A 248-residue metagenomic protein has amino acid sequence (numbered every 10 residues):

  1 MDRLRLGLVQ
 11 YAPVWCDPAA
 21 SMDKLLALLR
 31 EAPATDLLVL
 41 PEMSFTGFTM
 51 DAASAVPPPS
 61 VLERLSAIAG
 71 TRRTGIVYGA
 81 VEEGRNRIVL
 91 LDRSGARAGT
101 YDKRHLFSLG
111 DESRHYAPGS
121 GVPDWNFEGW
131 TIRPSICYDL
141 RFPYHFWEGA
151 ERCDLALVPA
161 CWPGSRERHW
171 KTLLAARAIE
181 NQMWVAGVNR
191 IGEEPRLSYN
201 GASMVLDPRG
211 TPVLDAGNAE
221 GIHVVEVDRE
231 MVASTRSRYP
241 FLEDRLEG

Functional and structural regions predicted by a protein language model:
R3, D92-R93, D207-P208: Short, acidic, Ser/Thr-enriched surface-loop or helix-capping motifs
R3-P13, V39, T100-D102, T131-D139 (+1 more regions): Active-site-proximal beta-strand elements of phosphoester/diester hydrolases
G7, V89-L91, G99, M204 (+1 more regions): Conserved hydrophobic/aromatic positions in well-ordered beta-strands
V14, P18-T100, G164-M183: Cys-nucleophile CN-hydrolase/nitrilase-fold catalytic domain and related Cys-dependent amidase chemistry that acts on
P59-G75, R141-H223: CN hydrolase (nitrilase-like) catalytic-core segments centered on the catalytic cysteine and neighboring Lys/Glu
V77, R87, G121, A202-S203: Conserved beta-strand and immediately adjacent loop positions that scaffold enzyme active sites
E82-E151, G164-T172, S234-F241: Active-site catalytic loop in hydrolytic enzyme cores
R104-F107, N218-I222, V227: A short acidic/small-residue loop/turn micro-motif
